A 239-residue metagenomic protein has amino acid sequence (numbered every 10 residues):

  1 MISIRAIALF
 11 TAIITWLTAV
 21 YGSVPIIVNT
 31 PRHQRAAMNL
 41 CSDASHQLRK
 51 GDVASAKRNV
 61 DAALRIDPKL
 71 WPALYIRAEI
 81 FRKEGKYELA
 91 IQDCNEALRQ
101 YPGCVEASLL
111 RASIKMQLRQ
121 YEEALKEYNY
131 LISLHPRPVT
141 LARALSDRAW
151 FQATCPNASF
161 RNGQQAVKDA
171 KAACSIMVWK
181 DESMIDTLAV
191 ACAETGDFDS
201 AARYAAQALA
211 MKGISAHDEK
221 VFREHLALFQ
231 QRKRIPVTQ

Functional and structural regions predicted by a protein language model:
A37-M38, W71-P72, V105-E106, V139-A142 (+2 more regions): Helix-start (N-cap) detector for alpha-helical repeat units in TPR-like alpha-solenoids, especially tetratricopeptide
S45, E79, S113, W150 (+3 more regions): Residue-level recognition of tetratricopeptide repeat
R49-K50, K83-E84, Q117-L118, T154 (+2 more regions): Register position in tetratricopeptide repeats
K50-N59, E84-E96, L118-Y130, S159-D169 (+1 more regions): Structural signature of tandem alpha-helical TPR/SEL1-like repeats, specifically the intra-repeat loop/turn
A62-A63, E96-A97, Y130-L131, A173 (+1 more regions): Canonical positions in the second alpha-helix
I66, Q100, L134-R137, I176-M177 (+1 more regions): Structural marker of alpha-solenoid helical repeat scaffolds
F160-R161, W179-E182, T187, E194-T195 (+2 more regions): Terminal, low-structured helical/coil segments at or just beyond the last alpha-helical repeat
